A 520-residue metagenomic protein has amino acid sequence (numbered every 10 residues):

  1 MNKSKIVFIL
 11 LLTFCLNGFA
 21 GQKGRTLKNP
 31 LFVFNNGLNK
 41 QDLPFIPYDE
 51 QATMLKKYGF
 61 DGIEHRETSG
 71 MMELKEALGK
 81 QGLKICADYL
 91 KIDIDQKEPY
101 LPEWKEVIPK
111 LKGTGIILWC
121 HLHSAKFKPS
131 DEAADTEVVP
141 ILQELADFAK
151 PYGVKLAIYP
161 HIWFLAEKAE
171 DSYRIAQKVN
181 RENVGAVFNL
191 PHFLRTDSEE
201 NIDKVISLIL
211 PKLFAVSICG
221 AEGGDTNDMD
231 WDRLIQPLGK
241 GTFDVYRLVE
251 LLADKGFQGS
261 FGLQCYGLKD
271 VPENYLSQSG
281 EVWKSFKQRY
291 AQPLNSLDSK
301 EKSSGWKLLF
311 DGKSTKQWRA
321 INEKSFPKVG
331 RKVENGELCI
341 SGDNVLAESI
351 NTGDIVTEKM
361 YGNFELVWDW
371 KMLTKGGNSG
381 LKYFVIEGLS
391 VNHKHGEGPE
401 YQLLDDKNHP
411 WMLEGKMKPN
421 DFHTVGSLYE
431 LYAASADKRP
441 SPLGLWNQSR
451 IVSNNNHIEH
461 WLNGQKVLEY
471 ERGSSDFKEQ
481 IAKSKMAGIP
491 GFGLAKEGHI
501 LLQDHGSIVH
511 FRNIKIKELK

Functional and structural regions predicted by a protein language model:
M1-V7: Bacterial N-terminal signal peptides that target proteins for export
L11-F19: Hydrophobic h-region of N-terminal signal peptides that target proteins for export in Gram-negative bacteria
G21-N36, I46-D49, Q143-D147, A169-V184 (+2 more regions): Histidine-acidic metal/acid-base catalytic patches
G21-Q22, L294-K520: Carbohydrate-interacting regions of secretory-pathway proteins
L31-I46, I92-P99, K128-A134: Active-site mouth loops of central-metabolism enzymes
Y48-M71, T114: Catalytic domains of carbohydrate-active enzymes, especially glycoside hydrolases
E64, A87, W119-C120, A157 (+2 more regions): Conserved beta-strand positions in the central sheet of alpha/beta enzyme cores
D95-A186: Active-site acidic/histidine proton-transfer and metal-coordination neighborhood in alpha/beta enzyme cores
